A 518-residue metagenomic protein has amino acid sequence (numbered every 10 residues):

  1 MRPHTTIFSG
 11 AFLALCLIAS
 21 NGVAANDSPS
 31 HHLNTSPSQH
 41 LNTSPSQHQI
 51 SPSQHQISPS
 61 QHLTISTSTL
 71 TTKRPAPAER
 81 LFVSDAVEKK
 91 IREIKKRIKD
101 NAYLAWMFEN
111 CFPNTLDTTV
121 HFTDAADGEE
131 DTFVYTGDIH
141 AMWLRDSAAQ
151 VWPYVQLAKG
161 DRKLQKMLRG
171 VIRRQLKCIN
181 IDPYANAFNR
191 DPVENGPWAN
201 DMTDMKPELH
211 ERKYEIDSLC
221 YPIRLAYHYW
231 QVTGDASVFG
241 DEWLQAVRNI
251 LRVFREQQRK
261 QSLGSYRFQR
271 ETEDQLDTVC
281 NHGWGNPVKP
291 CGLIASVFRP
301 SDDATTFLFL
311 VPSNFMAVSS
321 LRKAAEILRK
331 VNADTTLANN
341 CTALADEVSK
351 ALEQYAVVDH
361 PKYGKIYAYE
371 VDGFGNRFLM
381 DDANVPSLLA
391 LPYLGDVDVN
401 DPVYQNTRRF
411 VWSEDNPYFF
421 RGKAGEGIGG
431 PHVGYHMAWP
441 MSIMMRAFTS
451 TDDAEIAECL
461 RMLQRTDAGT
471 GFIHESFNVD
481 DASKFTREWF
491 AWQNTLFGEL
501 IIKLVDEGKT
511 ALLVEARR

Functional and structural regions predicted by a protein language model:
S9-A19: Bacterial N-terminal signal peptides
S28-L63: Long, intrinsically disordered low-complexity tandem-repeat segments
I65-R145: Low-complexity, Ser/Thr/Pro/Gly-enriched N-terminal "stalk/linker" regions
A86-D100, A149-R162, Y221-A236, F315-D334 (+3 more regions): Well-ordered alpha-helical scaffold segments within catalytic/enzyme domains
M107, R162-C178, A236-R255, A324 (+4 more regions): Extended, well-ordered alpha-helical scaffold segments
H140-L168, I172-L276, A491-V505: Aromatic-rich carbohydrate-recognition surfaces in CAZymes
L144, P183-Y184, F188-D191, P197 (+4 more regions): Extended ligand-binding clefts on enzyme/binding-domain cores
D201-P207, R212-E215, F378-D398, H436-R518: C-terminal capping/lid segments that line or modulate ligand- or cofactor-binding pockets
